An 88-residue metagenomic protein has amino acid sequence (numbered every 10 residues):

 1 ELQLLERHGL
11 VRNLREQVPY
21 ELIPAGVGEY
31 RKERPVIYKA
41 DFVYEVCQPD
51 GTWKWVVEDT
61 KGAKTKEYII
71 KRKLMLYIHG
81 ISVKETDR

Functional and structural regions predicted by a protein language model:
E1-R88: Electrostatic, structured charged patches in enzyme active sites and in nucleic-acid/phosphate-binding
